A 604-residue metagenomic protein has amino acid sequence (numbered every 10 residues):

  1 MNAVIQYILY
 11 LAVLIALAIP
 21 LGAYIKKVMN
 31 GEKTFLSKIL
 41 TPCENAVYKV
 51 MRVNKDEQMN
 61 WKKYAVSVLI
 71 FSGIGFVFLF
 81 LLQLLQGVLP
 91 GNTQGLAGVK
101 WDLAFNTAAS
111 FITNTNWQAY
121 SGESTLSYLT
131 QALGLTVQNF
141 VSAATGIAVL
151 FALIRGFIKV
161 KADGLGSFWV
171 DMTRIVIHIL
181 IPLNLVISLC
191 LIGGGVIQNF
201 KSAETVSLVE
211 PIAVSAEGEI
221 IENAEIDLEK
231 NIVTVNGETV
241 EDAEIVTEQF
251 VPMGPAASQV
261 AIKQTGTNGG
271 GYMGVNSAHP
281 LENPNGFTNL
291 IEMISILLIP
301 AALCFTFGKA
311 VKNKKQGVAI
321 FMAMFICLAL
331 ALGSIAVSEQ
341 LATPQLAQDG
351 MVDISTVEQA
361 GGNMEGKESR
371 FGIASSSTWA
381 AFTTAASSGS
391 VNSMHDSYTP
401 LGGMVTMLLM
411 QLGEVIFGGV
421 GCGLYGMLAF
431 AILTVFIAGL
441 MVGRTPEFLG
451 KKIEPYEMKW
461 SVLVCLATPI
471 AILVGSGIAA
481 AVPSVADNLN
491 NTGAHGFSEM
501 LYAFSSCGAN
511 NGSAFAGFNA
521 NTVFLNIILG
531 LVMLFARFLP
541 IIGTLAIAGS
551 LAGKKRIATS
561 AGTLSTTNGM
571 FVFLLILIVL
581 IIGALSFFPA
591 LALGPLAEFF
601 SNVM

Functional and structural regions predicted by a protein language model:
M1-N106, L150-F151, I158-A162, G166 (+2 more regions): N-terminal alpha-helical transmembrane segments of multi-pass membrane transport and channel/translocase proteins
Y7, D56-I74, S167-L185, V311-L328 (+2 more regions): Alpha-helical transmembrane segments and their helix-start/interface "positive-inside/aromatic belt" motifs in integral
L9-G22, F71-L84, A148-R155, L185-G194 (+6 more regions): Hydrophobic core segments of alpha-helical transmembrane domains in multi-pass membrane transport and ion-translocation
P90-G134, Q198-I294, Q348-C422, A486-F535 (+1 more regions): P-loop potassium selectivity filter motif centered on the GYG triad
L126-F200, F287-V318: A conserved hydrophobic secondary-structure block that centers on an alpha-helix together with its immediately flanking
G164, F305-V311, L440-P455, A486 (+1 more regions): Alpha-helical transmembrane segments
F287-V318, F325, S387-K459, F535-A536: Long hydrophobic segments that form regular secondary structure
A429-L433, A438-V442, K459-V485, L489 (+3 more regions): C-terminal catalytic subdomain
